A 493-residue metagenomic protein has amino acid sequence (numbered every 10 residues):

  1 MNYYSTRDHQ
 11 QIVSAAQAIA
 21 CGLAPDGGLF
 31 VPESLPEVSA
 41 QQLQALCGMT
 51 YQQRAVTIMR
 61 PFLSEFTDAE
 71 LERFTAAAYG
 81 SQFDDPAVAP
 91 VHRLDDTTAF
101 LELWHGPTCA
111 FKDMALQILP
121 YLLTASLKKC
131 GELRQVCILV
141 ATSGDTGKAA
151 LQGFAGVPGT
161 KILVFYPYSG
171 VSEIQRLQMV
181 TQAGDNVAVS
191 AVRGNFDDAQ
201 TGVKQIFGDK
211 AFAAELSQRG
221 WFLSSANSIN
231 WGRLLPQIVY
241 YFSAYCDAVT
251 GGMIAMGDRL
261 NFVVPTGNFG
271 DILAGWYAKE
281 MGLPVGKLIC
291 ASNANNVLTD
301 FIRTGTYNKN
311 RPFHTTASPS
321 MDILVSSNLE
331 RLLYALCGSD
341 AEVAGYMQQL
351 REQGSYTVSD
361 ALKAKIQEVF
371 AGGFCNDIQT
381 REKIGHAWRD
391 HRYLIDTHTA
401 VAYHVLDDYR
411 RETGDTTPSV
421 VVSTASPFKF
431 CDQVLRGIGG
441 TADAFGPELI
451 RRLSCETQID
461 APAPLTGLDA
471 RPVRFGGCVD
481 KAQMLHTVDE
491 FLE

Functional and structural regions predicted by a protein language model:
M1-E493: PLP-dependent amino-acid enzyme catalytic core
